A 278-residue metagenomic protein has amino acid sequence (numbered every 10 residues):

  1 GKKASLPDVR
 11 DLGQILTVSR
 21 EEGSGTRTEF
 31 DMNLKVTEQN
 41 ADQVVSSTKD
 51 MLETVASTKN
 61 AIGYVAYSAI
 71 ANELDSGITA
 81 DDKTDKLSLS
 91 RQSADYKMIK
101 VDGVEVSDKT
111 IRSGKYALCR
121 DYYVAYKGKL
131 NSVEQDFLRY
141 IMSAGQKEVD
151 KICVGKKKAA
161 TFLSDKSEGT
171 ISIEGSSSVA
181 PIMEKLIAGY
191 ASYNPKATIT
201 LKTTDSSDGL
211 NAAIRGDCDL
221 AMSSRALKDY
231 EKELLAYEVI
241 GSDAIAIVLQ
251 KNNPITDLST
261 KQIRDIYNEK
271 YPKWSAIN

Functional and structural regions predicted by a protein language model:
G1-N278: Exported/periplasmic ABC-transporter solute-binding proteins
